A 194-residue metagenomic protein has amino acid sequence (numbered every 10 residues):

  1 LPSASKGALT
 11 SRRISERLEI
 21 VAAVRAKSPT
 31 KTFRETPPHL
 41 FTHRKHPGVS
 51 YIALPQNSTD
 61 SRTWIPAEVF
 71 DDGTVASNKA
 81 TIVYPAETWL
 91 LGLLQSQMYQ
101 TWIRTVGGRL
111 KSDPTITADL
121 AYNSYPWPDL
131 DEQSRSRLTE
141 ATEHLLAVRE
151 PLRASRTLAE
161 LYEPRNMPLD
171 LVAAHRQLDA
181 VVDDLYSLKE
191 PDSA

Functional and structural regions predicted by a protein language model:
L1-L138: Polybasic, glycine- and aromatic-enriched phosphate-binding surface used to engage nucleic acids
I14-V21, R34, Y122-A194: Non-catalytic DNA-recognition/assembly elements of restriction-modification systems
